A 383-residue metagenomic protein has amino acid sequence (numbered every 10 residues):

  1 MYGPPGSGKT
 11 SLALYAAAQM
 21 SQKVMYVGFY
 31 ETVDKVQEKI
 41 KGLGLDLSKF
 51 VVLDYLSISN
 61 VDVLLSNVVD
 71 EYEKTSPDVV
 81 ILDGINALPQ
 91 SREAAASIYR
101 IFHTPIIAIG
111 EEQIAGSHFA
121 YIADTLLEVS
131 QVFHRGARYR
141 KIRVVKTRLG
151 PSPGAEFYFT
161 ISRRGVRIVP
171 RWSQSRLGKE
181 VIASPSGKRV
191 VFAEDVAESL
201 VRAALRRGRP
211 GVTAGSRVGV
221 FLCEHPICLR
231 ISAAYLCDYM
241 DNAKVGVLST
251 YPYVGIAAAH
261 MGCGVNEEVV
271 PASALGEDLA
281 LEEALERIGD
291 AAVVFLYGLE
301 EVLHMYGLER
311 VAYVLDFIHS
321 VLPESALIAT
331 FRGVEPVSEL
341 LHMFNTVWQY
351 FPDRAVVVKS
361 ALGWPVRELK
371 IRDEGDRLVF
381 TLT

Functional and structural regions predicted by a protein language model:
M1-Y15, S21-E93, P105, R372-T383: Hydrophobic, helix-prone linear segments
Y2-L56, S216-R217, E224-L279: Conserved P-loop
P5-G6, P153-V220, H225-C237, D241-G246 (+2 more regions): C-terminal regions of RecA-like/P-loop NTPase motor modules
S21, H103, A123, S216 (+6 more regions): Short, well-ordered alpha-helix to beta-strand connector turns
K23-M25, D78-I81, P105-I107, P210 (+4 more regions): Residue-level preference for the first positions of well-ordered beta-strands
Y30-D34, S57-S59, N86-L88, E112-A115 (+6 more regions): Conserved nucleotide-binding/hydrolysis micro-motifs of P-loop NTPases
Y55-A108, V269-P323: Phosphate-binding/switch loop-helix module in NTP-utilizing enzymes
G110-R163, A329-T383: Phosphate-binding/switch region of NTP-binding enzymes
